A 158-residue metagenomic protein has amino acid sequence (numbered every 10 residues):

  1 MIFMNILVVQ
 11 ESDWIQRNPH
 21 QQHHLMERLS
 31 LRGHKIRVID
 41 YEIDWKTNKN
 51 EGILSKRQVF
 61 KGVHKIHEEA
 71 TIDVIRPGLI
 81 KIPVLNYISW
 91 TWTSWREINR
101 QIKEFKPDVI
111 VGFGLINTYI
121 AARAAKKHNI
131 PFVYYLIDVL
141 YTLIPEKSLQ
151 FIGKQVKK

Functional and structural regions predicted by a protein language model:
M1-F60: N-terminal subdomain of nucleotide-sugar transferases
I6, V109, A125-L143: Active-site proximal beta-strand in glycosyltransferases
L7-V8, I75-R76, I98-N117, P131-V133: Short N-terminal targeting/anchoring amphipathic segment
E11, G114, L136-L140: Histidine-centered beta-alpha loop that forms part of the nucleotide-sugar donor binding/catalytic region in diverse
Q16, K46-N48, V84, Y119 (+1 more regions): Generic structural signal for helix capping and beta-alpha/helix-loop junctions
R17, Q21, S89-E97, I116 (+1 more regions): Soluble or luminal CAZymes and related metallo-dependent hydrolases
L25, L31-R32, R96-R100, Y119 (+3 more regions): Membrane-proximal helix-turn-helix segments that form the acceptor-binding/catalytic region of lipid-linked
Y41-F105: A conserved catalytic-core segment of Leloir-type glycosyltransferases
